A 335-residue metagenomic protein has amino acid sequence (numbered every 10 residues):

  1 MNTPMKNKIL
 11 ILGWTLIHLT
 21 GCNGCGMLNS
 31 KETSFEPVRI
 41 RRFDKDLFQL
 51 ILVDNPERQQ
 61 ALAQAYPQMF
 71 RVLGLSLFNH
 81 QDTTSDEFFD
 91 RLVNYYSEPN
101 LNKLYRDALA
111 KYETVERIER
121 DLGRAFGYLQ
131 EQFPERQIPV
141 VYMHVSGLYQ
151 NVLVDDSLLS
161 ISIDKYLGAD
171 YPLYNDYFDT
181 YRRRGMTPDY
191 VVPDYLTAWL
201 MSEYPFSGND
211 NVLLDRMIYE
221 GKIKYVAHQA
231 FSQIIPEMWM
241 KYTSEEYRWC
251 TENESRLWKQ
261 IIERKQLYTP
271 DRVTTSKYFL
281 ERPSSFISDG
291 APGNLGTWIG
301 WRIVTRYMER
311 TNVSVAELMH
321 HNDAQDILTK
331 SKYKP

Functional and structural regions predicted by a protein language model:
M1-E36: Bacterial Sec-dependent N-terminal signal peptides
G24-V93: N-terminal mature-domain "stem" immediately C-terminal to a signal peptide or N-terminal signal-anchor/transmembrane
F35, T84, Y96, T114-D121 (+5 more regions): Extracytoplasmic/periplasmic, Sec-exported soluble proteins
P37-I40, G123-F126, E220-I223, A227 (+2 more regions): Extracytoplasmic/secreted envelope proteins and their assembly/folding machinery, especially bacterial periplasmic
F48, Q130-P134, A227-I235, I262-Q266 (+1 more regions): Sec-exported extracytoplasmic/periplasmic mature domains
R91-Y247, A316, H320, A324: Acidic/His-rich structured neighborhood in mature extracellular/periplasmic domains
K224-S285: Acidic/His/Gly-enriched intrinsically disordered linker/tail segments that often contain short helix/coil "MoRF-like"
T269-P335: C-terminal soluble interaction/assembly domains
